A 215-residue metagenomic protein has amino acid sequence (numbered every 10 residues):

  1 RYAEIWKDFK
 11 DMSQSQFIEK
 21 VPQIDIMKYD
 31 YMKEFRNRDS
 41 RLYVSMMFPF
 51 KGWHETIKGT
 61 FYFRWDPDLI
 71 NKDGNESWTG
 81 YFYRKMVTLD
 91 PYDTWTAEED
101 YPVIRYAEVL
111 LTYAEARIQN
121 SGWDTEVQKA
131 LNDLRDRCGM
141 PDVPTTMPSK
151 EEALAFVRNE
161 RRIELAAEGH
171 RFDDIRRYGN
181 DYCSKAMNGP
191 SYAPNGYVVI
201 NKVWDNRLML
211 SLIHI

Functional and structural regions predicted by a protein language model:
R1, D93-T96, D100-V103, R135 (+1 more regions): Long, intrinsically disordered, low-complexity segments
R1-D8: Charged, compositionally biased non-catalytic regions
E4, F17-R105: Flexible, polar/acidic helix-loop-strand segments at domain edges
K10-S13: N-terminal, post-signal-peptide soluble/periplasmic segments of Gram-negative outer-membrane pore/transport systems
E34, R38, L42-M47, Y101-L134 (+1 more regions): Extended, hydrophobic/aromatic-rich amphipathic alpha-helical segments that build helical scaffolds
F63-W65, R105, T112, R171 (+1 more regions): Exposed, low-complexity/repetitive linear segments and helix-based recognition motifs, biased toward charged/polar
